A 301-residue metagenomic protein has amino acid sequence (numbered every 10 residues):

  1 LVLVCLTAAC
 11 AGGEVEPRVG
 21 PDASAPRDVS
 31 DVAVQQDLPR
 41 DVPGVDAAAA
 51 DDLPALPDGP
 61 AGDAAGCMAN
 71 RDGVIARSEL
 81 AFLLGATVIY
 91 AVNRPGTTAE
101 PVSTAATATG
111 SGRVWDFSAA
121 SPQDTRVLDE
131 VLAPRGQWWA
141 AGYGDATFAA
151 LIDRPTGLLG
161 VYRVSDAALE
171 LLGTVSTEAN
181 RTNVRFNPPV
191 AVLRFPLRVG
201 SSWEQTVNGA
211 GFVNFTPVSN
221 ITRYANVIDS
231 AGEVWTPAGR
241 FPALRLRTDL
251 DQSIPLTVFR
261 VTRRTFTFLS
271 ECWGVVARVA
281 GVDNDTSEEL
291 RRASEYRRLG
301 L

Functional and structural regions predicted by a protein language model:
L1-V2: Bacterial N-terminal signal peptides that target proteins for export
C5-A65: Ser/Thr-rich, Pro/Gly/Ala-heavy low-complexity intrinsically disordered linkers and tails of secreted extracellular
A8, R198-S201, T236, C272: Active-site-proximal helix/loop capping residues that flank conserved catalytic or ligand/cofactor
D22, D46, A168-S176, A243 (+1 more regions): A broad structural signal for short, well-ordered beta-strand segments within beta-sheet-rich domains
L56-D145, Q205-L301: Acidic, serine/threonine-rich low-complexity disordered tracts
W138-R223, V227-I228: Extracellular-facing segments of soluble proteins and assemblies that are Gly/Ser/Thr-biased and enriched in aromatics
